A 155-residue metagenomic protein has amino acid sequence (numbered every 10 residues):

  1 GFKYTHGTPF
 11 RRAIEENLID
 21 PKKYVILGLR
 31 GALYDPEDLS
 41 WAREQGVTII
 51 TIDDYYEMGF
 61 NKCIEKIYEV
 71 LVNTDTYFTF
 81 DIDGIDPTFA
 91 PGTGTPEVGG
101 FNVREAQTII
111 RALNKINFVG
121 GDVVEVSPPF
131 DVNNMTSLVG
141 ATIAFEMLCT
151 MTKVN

Functional and structural regions predicted by a protein language model:
G1-N155: Conserved alpha-helical scaffold segments that buttress catalytic/binding sites
